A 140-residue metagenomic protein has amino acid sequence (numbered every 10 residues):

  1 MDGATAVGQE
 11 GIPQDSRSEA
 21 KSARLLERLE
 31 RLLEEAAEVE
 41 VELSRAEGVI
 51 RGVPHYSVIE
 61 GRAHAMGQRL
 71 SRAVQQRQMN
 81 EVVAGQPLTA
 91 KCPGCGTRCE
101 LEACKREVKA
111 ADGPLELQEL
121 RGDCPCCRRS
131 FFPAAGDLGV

Functional and structural regions predicted by a protein language model:
D2-T89: N-terminal alpha-helical interaction blocks
A63, C95-G96: Short, flexible segments with low predicted structural confidence
R72, A90-P93, G122-P125: N-terminal, well-ordered alpha-helical segments
R77-K91, T97-L101, G113-Q118: Short, flexible, mixed-charge glycine/proline-rich loop motifs that serve as phosphate/nucleic-acid-contacting
R98-V140: Basic, short loop/linker segments at the boundary and entry of helix-turn-helix/winged-helix-like folds
